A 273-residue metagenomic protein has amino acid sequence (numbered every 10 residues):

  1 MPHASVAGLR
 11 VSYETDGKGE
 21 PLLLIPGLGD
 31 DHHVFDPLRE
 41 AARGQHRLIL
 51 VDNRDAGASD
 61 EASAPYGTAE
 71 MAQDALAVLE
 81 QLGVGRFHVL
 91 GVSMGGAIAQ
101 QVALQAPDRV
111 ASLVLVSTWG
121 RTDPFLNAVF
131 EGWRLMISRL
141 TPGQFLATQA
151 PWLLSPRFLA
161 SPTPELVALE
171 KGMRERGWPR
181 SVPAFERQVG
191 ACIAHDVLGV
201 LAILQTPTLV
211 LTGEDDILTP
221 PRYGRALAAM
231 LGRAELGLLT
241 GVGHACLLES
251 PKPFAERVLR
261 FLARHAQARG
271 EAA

Functional and structural regions predicted by a protein language model:
A7-E61: Conserved HGGG/HGGXW glycine-rich cap/lid loop of the alpha/beta-hydrolase fold
I49-L90: Active-site loop/oxyanion-hole signature of alpha/beta-hydrolase fold enzymes
G91, G95, A99: Gly/Ala-rich beta-loop-alpha elbow adjacent to hydrolase catalytic centers
Q100, L104, A111-L140: Flexible "cap/lid" loop of the alpha/beta hydrolase fold
P124-L126, Q144-V200: Conserved alpha/beta-hydrolase catalytic His-Asp/Glu region
L204, V210-T212: Short beta-strand/loop motif that positions the catalytic acidic residue of the alpha/beta-hydrolase fold
D215-T219: Acidic catalytic loop of the alpha/beta-hydrolase fold
A234-A273: Catalytic active-site module of serine/aspartate enzymes centered on a nucleophile-bearing elbow/loop
